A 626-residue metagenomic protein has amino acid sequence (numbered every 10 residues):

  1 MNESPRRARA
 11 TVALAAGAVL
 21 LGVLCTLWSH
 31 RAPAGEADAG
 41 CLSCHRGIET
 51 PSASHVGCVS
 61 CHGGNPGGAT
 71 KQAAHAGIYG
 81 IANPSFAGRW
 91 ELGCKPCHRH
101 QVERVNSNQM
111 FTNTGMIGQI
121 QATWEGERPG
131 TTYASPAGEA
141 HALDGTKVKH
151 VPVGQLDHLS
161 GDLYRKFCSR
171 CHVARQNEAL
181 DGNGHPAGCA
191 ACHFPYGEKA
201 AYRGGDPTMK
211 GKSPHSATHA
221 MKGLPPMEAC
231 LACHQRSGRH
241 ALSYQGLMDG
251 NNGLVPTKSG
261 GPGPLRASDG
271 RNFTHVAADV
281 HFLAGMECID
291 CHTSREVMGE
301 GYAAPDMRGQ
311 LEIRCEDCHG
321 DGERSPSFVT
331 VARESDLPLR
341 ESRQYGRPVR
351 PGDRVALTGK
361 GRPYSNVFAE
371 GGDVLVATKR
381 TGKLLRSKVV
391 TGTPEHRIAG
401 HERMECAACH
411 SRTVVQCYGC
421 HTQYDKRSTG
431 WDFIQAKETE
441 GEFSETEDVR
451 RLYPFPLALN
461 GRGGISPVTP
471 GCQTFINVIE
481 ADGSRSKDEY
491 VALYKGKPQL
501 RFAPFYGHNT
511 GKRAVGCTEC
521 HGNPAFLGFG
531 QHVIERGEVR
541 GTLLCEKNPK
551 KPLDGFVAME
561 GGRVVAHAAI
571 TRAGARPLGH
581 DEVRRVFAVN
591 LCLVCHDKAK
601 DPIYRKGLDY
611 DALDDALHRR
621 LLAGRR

Functional and structural regions predicted by a protein language model:
M1-R7: Short, Lys/Arg-rich N-terminal segment immediately upstream of the first membrane anchor
R7-L385, I398-R626: Short sequence/structural segments immediately N-terminal
T391: C-terminal active-site-proximal or functional interface alpha/beta core segments in diverse enzymes
